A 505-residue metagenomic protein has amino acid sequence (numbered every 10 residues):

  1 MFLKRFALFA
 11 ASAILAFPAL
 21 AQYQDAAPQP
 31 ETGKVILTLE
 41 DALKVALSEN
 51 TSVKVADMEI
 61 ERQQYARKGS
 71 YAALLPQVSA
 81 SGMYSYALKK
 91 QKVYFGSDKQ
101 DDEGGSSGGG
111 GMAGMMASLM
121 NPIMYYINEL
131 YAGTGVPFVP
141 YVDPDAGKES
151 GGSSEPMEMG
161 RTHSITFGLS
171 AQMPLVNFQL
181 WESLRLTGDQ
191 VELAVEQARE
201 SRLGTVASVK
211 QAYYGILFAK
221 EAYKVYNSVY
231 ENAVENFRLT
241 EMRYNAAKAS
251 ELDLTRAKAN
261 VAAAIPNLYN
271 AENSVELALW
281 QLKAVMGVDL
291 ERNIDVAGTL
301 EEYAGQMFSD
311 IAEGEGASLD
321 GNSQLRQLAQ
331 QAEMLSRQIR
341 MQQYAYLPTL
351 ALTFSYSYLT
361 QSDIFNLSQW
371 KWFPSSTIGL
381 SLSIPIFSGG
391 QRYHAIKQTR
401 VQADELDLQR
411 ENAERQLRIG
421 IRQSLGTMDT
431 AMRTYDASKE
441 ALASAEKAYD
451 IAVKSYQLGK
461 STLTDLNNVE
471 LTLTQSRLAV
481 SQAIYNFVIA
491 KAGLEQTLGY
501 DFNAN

Functional and structural regions predicted by a protein language model:
L3-K4, L8, L20-E31, Y86-Q91 (+2 more regions): Acidic, low-complexity, intrinsically disordered peripheral segments
A21-K92, T166, P174, L290 (+4 more regions): Bacterial Sec-pathway N-terminal export signals of envelope proteins
A46-L47, D101-G151, V288-S355, A504-N505: Amphipathic alpha-helical coiled-coil scaffold segments and their short linker/junction regions
K54-M58, Y71, M159, L175-T205 (+7 more regions): Sec/SRP-type N-terminal targeting helices
R67, E196-A317, T427, A431: Periplasmic alpha-helical coiled-coil/stalk elements that build and connect Gram-negative outer-membrane
A72, A263-V288, A443-Y500: Short segments within alpha-helical structural elements
Y84, L169-M173, L282, L380-I384 (+2 more regions): Residues on the lipid-exposed face of transmembrane beta-strands in outer-membrane beta-barrel proteins
S85-K89, V176-F178, S357-Q361, F387 (+1 more regions): Structural signature of outer-membrane beta-barrel domains
